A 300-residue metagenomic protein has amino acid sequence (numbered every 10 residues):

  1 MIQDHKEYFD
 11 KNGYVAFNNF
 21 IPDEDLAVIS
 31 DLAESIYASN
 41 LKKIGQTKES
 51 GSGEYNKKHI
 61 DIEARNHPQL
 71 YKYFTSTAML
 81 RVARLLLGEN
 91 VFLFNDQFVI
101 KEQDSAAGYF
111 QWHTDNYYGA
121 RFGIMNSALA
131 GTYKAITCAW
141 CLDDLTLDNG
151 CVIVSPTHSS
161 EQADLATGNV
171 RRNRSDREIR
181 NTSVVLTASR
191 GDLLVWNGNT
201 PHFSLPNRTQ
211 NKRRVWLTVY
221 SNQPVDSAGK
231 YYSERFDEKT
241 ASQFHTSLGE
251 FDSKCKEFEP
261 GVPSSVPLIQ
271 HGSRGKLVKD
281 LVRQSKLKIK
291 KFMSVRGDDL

Functional and structural regions predicted by a protein language model:
M1-K11, N18-N126: Non-heme Fe(II)-dependent double-stranded beta-helix
E89-D96, G108-F110, K134-W140, G150 (+1 more regions): Generic beta-strand structural signal
Q97, T114-N116, I136, W140-D144 (+1 more regions): Short, structured patches in soluble enzyme cores that scaffold and shape functional sites
K101, P156-Q162, V219-V225: Short edge-strand/loop segments of extracellular domains
S105-W112, R121-I124, D148-P156, A163-T167 (+2 more regions): A short secondary-structure junction signal
Y117-A120, S160-R174, E238-L248: Mobile, glycine-enriched helix-loop/loop "lid" segments at the mouths of ligand-binding/catalytic clefts that gate
T132-A135, L145-L205: Double-stranded beta-helix
G168, L193, T200-L300: Non-heme Fe(II)/2-oxoglutarate
